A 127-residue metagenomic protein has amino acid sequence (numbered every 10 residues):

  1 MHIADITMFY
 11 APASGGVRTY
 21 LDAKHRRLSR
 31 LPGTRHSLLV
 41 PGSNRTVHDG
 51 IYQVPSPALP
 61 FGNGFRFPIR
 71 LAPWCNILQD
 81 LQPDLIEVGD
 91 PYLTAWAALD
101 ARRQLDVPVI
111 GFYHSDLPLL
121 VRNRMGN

Functional and structural regions predicted by a protein language model:
M1-P55: N-terminal subdomain of nucleotide-sugar transferases
I3, L85, R102-L120: Active-site proximal beta-strand in glycosyltransferases
F9, P91, S115-D116: Active-site pre-Tyr helix/loop in NAD(P)-dependent dehydrogenases
G15-G16, H48-D49, A95-L99, V121-R122: Short glycine-/acidic-enriched loop or helix-start segments at secondary-structure transitions that form or flank
L39, V88-G89, F112: Structural motif
P60-D100, Q104: An amphipathic, basic-hydrophobic alpha-helix
P60-F61, P118-N123: A short acidic, helix-capping loop that chelates divalent metal ions and anchors anionic groups
M125-N127: Active-site-proximal region of nucleotide-activated glycan assembly enzymes, centered on histidine/acidic-rich loops
